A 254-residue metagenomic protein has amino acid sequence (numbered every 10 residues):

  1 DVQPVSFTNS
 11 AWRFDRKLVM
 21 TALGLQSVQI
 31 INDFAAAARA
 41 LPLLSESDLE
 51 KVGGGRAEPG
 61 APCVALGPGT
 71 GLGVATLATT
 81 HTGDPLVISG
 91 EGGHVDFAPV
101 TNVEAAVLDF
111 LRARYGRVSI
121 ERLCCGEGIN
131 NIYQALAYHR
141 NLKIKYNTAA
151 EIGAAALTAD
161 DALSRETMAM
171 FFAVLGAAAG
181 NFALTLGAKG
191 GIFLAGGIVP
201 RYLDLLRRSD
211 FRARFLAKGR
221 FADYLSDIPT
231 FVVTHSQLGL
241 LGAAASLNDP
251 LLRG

Functional and structural regions predicted by a protein language model:
D1-D48, A65, P200-D204: Short beta-strand-loop/turn "lid" adjacent to the catalytic site in phosphate-handling enzymes
D1-V2, G71-A75, N131, R201: Short, acidic Gly/Pro/Ser/Thr-rich loop/turn segments
K17, A36, T70, A105-A106 (+2 more regions): Residues on a specific face of well-ordered alpha-helices
G24-Q26, P59-C63, A188-K189, D227-I228: Short coil/turn connectors at secondary-structure junctions
S27-E58, N147-A169, A177: ATP-dependent carbohydrate kinase catalytic cores
N32, A78, G196: Short secondary-structure boundary segments
E50-I120, L203-D204, D210-L225: Glycine-rich phosphate-binding loop of actin/hexokinase-like ATP-binding domains
H81, A106-G254: ATP-binding/phosphotransfer module of carbohydrate and carboxylate kinases, centering on a glycine-rich
